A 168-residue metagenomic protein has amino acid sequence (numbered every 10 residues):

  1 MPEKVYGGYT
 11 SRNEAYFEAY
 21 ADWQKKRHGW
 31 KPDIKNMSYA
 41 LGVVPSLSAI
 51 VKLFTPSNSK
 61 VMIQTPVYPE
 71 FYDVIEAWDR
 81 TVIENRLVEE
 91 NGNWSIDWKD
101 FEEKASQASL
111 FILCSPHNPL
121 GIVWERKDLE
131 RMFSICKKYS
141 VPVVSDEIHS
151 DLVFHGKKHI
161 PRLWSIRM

Functional and structural regions predicted by a protein language model:
M1-G42, A49: N-terminal small-domain helix-loop-helix segment of the aminotransferase-like
S46-L47, E70, D151-L152: Catalytic P-loop NTPase motifs of RecA-like helicase/translocase cores
L53-I75: Conserved PLP-anchoring active-site segment centered on the Schiff-base-forming lysine
S59, R80, K138-P142: A short helix->loop->beta-strand "cap" motif at the edges of active sites that frequently abuts
T65, E84-E89: Short beta->alpha connector loops at strand-helix junctions that form conserved, small/polar/Pro-enriched
V88-K158: Active-site phosphate-binding strand-loop segment of PLP-dependent enzymes
K158-M168: Conserved active-site segment immediately N-terminal to the catalytic lysine that forms the internal aldimine
